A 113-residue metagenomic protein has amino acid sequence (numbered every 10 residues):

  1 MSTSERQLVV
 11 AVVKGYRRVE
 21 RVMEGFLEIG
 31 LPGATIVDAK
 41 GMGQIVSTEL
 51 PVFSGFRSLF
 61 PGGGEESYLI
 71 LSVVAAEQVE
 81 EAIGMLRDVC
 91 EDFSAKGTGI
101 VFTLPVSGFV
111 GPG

Functional and structural regions predicted by a protein language model:
M1-G113: Positively charged, small/polar-rich N-terminal and surface patches that mediate targeting and assembly and bind
